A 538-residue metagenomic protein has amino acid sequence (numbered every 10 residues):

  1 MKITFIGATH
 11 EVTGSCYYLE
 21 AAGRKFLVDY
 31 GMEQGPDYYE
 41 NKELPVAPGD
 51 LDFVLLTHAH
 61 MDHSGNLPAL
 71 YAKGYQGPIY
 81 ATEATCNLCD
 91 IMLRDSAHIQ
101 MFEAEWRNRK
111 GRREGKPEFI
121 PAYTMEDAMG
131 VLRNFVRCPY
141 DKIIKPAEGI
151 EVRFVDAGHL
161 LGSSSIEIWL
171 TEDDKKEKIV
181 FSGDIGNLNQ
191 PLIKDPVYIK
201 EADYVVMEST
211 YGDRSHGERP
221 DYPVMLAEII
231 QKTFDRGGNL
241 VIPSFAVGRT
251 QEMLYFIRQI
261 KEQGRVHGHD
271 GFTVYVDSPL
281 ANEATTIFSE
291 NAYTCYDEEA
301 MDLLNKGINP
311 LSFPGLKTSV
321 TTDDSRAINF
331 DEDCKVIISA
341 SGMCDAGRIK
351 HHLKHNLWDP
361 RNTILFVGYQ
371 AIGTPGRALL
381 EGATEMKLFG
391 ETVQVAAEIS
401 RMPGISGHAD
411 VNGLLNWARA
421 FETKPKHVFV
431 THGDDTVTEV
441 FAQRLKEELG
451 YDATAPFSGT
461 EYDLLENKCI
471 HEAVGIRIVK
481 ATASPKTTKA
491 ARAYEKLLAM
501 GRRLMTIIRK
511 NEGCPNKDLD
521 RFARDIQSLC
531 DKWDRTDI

Functional and structural regions predicted by a protein language model:
M1-L55, S64, Y71-E252, F256-T273: His/Asp/Glu-rich metal-coordinating catalytic cores of metallo-dependent phosphodiesterases/hydrolases acting on
R94-I99, E103-R107, D221-P223, F256-K261 (+4 more regions): Short secondary-structure boundary/capping segments
Q100-E105, A292-N305, K387, I470-Y494: A polyampholytic, Gly/Pro-enriched intrinsically disordered region
I150-F154, I287-C295, L415-N416, L465-R477: Short, surface-exposed amphipathic charged segments that create phosphate/polyanion-binding patches used for binding
I229-P375, M386-K387, V437-E439, R444-E447 (+2 more regions): Hard-cation-handling environments
D359, D434-V479: C-terminal, active-site-flanking charged/polar segments
K387-A418: Generic long, charged, amphipathic alpha-helical segments
G459-D518: Charged, amphipathic alpha-helical linkers/stalks
